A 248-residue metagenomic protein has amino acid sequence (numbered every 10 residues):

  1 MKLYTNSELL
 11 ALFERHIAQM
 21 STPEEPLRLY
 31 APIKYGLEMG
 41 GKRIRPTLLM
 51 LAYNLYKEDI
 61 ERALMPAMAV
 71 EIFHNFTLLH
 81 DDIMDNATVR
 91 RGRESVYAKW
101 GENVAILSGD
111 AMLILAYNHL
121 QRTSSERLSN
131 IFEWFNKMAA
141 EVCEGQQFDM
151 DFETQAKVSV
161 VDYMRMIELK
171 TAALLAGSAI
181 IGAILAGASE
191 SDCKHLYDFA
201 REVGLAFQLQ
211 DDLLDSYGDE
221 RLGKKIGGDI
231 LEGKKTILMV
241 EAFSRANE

Functional and structural regions predicted by a protein language model:
M1-S21: N-terminal amphipathic/basic leader segments beginning at the initiator methionine
A18, T22-N247: Mg2+-dependent prenyl diphosphate-binding active-site environment of isoprenoid biosynthetic enzymes
